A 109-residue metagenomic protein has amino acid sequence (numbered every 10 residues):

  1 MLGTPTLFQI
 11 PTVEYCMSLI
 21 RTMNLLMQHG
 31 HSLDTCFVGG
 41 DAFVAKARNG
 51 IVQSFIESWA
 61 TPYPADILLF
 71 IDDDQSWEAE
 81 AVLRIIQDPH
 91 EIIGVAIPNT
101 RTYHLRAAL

Functional and structural regions predicted by a protein language model:
M1-F43: N-proximal low-complexity "stem/linker" segments adjacent to membrane-targeting elements
S18-R21, G50, R84: Alpha-helical elements of Rossmann-like donor-binding domains used by nucleotide-donor carbohydrate transfer enzymes
M23-G30, I56-P64: Alpha-helix termini
V44-T61: Short, conserved alpha-helix that lines the donor NDP-sugar binding/gating region of sugar-transfer enzymes
A60-S76: Short beta-strand-to-loop acidic/aromatic patch adjacent to the donor-nucleotide binding site
E78-L109: Conserved catalytic core of nucleotide-sugar-dependent glycosyltransferases
